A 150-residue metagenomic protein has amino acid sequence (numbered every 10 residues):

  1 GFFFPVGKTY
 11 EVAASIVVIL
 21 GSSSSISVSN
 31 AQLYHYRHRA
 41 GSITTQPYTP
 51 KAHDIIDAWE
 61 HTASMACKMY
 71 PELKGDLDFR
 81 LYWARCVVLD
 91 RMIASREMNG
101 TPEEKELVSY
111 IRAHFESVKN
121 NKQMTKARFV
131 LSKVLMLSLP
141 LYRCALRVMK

Functional and structural regions predicted by a protein language model:
G1-I55: Conserved nucleotide-sugar donor-binding catalytic segment
F3, S25-I26, E72, S117 (+1 more regions): A general structural signal for well-ordered secondary-structure junctions
V18, H61-S64, R147: Residue-level signal for well-ordered alpha-helical scaffold segments within enzymatic catalytic domains
L20-S23, I43, C86-L89, V134 (+2 more regions): Short amphipathic alpha-helical patches
A31-R39, T45-E72, V87-K119: Catalytic core of nucleotide-sugar-dependent glycosyltransferases
L73-R80: All-alpha amphipathic helical-bundle segments outside canonical DNA-binding/catalytic cores that form hydrophobic
S95-K150: Membrane-interface aromatic/basic loop that binds lipid-linked glycans or pyrophosphate carriers, typified by
